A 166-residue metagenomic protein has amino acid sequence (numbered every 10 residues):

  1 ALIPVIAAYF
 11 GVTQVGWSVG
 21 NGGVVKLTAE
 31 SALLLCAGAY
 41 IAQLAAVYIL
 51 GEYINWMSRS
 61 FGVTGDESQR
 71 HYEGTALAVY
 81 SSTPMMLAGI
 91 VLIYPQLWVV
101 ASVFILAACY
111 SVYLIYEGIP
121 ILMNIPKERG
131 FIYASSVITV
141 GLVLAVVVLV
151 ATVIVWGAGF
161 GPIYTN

Functional and structural regions predicted by a protein language model:
A1-A8, Q43, V47, G51 (+2 more regions): Hydrophobic alpha-helical transmembrane segments in multi-pass membrane proteins
A1-Q69: Selected alpha-helical membrane-embedding segments in polytopic membrane proteins
A7-N21, V25, A29, M86-V99 (+1 more regions): Transmembrane helix-loop junctions in multi-pass membrane proteins
G20-C36, Y40, L106-L114, V137-G141 (+1 more regions): Hydrophobic transmembrane alpha-helix bundles
L33, A37-G38, S102, V146 (+1 more regions): Alpha-helical hydrophobic membrane-insertion segments
F61-V146: Hydrophobic alpha-helical transmembrane segments and adjacent short intramembrane/lumenal linkers of inner/organellar
V146-N166: Juxtamembrane boundary at the C-terminal end of a transmembrane helix
